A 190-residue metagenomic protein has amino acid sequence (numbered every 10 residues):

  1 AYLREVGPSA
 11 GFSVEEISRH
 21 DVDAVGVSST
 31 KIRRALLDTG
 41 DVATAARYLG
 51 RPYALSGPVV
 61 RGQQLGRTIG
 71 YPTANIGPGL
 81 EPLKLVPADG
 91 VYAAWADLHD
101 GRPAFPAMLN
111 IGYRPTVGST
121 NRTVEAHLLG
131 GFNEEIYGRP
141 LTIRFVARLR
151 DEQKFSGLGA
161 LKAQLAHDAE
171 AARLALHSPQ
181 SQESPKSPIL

Functional and structural regions predicted by a protein language model:
A1-P72, E152, S156-A169, A175-L176: Classical nucleotidyltransferase
A10, G62-L190: Phosphate/ribose-recognition catalytic cores of enzymes acting on nucleotide-derived substrates
